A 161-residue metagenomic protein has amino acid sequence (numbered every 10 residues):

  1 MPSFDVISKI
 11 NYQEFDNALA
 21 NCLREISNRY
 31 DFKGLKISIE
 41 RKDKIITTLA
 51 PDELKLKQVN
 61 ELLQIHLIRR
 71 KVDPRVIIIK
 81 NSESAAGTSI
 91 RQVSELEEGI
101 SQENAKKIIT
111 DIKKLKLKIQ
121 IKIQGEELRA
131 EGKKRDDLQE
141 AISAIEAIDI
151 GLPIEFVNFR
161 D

Functional and structural regions predicted by a protein language model:
P2-Q13, N17-N104, I108, K114-K116 (+3 more regions): N-terminal intrinsically disordered, cationic/polar leader segments that include organellar targeting peptides
